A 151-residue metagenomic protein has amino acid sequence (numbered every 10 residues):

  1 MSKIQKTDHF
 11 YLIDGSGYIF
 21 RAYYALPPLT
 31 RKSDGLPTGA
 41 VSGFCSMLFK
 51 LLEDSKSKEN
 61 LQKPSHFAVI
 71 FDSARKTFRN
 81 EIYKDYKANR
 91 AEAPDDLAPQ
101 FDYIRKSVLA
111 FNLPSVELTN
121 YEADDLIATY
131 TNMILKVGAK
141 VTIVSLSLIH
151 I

Functional and structural regions predicted by a protein language model:
S2-V144: Noncatalytic, basic helical substrate-engagement surface that gates or grips nucleic-acid strands
I149-I151: Conserved small/polar residues in nucleotide/adenosyl-binding loops
